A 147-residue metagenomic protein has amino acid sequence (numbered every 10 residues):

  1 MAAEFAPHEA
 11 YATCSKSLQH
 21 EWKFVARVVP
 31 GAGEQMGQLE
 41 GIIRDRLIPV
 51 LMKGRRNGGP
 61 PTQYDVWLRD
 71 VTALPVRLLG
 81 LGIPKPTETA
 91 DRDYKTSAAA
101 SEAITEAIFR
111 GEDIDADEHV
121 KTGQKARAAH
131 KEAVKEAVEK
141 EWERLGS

Functional and structural regions predicted by a protein language model:
M1-S147: Nucleic-acid-interacting cores, centered on viral/eukaryotic replication and modification enzymes
